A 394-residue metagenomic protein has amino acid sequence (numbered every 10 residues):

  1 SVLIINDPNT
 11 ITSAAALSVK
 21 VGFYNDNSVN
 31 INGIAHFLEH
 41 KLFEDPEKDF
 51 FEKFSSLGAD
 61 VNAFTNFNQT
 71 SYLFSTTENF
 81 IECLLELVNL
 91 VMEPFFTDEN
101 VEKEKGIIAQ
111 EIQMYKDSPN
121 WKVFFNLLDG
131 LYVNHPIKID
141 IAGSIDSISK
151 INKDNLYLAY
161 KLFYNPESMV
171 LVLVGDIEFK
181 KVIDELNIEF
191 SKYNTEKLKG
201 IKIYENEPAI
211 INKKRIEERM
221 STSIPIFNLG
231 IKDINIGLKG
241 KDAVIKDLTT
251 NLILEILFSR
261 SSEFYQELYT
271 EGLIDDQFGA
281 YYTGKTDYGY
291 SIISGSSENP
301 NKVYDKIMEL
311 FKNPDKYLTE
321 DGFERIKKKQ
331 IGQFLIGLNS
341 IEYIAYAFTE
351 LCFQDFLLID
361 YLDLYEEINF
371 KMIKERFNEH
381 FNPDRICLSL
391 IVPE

Functional and structural regions predicted by a protein language model:
S1-I4: A short loop-to-beta-strand scaffold at the N-terminal edge of the catalytic core in hydrolase folds
D7, K20-G22, T77, V174-D176 (+2 more regions): Solvent-exposed coil/turn segments that connect beta secondary-structure elements in extracytoplasmic/periplasmic
D7-F54, L127, L229, K241-L257 (+1 more regions): Active/ligand-binding-proximal structured segments within catalytic/core domains that scaffold catalytic residues
D7-N9, A16-S18, K197-E263: His/Glu-based metal-binding/catalytic segments typifying zinc-dependent metallopeptidases
Y24, N79-I81, K180, P225 (+1 more regions): Short, acidic Gly/Pro/Ser/Thr-rich loop/turn segments
D26, F37, S147, F179 (+1 more regions): Short, electropositive, low-hydrophobicity segments enriched in small/polar residues
F50-G200, K241, I245, L254 (+2 more regions): Charge-rich, well-structured scaffold segments of protease-associated domains
